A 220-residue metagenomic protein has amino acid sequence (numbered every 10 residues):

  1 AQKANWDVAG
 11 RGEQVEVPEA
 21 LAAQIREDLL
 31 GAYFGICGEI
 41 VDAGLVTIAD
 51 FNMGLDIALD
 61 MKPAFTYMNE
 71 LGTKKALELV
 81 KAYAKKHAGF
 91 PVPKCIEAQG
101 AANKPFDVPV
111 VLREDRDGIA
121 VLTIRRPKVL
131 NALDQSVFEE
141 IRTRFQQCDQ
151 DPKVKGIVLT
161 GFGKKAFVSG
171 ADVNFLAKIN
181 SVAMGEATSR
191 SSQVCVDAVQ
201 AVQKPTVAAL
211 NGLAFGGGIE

Functional and structural regions predicted by a protein language model:
A1-D117: N-terminal glycine-rich phosphate-binding loop for ADP-containing cofactors
R26-L30, D134, F138, S189: Amphipathic, non-transmembrane alpha-helical scaffold segments
L29-Y33, L59, L122-R125, A171 (+1 more regions): Alpha-helix N-cap/N′ positions at the starts of helices
D50-G54, V158, V207, N211: Beta-strand segments within the central parallel beta-sheet cores of soluble alpha/beta enzyme folds
A101-F162, I179, D197: Conserved CoA-thioester-binding segment of acyl-CoA-metabolizing enzymes
G161-D197, A214: Glycine- (often His-adjacent) and acidic-residue-rich active-site loop that binds/positions the CoA thioester
Q193-E220: Glycine-rich beta-to-alpha active-site loop
